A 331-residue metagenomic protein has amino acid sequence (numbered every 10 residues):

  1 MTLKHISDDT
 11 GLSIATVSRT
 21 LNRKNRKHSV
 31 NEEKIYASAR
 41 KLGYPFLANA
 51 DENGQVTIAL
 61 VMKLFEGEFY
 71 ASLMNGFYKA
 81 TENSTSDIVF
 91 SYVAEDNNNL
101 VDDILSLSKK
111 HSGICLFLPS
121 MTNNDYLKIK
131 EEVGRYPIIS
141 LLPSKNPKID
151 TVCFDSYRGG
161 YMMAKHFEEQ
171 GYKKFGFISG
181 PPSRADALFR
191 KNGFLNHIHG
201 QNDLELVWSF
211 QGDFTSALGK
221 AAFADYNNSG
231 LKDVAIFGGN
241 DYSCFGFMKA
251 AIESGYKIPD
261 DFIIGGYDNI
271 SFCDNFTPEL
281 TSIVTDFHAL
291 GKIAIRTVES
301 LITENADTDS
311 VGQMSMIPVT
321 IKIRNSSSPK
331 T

Functional and structural regions predicted by a protein language model:
M1-N53: N-terminal helix-turn-helix DNA-binding module of bacterial transcription factors
T16, A50-E66, F175-P181: Short beta-strand segments enriched in small/hydrophobic residues
V30, M62-S72, F90-N99, V152-M162 (+6 more regions): Hinge/beta->alpha junction and helix N-cap segments in small-molecule ligand-binding domains
Q55-K165, N228: Alpha-helical recognition/docking segments in bacterial nutrient-uptake and carbohydrate-utilization systems
A59, K110-P119, G176-I178, S209 (+3 more regions): Periplasmic-binding protein-like
K173-K174, E205-V207, I258-I263: Short acidic capping loops at alpha-helix termini that bridge into adjacent secondary structure
D225-T331: Flexible loop/turn connectors
